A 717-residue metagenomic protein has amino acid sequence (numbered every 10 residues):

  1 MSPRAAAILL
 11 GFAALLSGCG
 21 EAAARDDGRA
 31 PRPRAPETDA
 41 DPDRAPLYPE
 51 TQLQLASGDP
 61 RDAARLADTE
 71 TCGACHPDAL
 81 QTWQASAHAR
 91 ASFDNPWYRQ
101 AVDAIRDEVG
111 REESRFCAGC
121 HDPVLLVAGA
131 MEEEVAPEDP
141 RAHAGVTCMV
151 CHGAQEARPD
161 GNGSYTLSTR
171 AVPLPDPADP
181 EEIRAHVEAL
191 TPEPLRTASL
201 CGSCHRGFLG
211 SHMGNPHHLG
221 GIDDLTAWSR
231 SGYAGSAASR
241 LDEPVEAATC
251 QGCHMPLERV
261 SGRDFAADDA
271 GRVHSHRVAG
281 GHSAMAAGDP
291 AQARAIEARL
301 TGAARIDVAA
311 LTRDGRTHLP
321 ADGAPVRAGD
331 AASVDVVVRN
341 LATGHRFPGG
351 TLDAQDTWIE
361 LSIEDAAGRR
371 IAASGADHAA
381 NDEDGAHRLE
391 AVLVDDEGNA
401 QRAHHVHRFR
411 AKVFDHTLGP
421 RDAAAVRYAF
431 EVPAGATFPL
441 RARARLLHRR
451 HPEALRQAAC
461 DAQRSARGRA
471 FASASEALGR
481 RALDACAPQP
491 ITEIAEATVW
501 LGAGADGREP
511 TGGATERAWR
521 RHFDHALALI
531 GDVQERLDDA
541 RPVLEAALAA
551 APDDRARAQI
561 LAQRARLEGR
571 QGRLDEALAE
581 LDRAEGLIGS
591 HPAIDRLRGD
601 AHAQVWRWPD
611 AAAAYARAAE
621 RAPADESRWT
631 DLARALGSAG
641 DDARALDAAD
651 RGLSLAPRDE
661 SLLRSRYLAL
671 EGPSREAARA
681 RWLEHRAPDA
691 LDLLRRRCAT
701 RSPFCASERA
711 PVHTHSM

Functional and structural regions predicted by a protein language model:
R25-A63, A79-E108, G129-P420, R427-P433 (+2 more regions): Primarily the internal scaffold of c-type cytochrome electron-transfer domains, especially repeated/multiheme c-type
R520, A556-Q559, A593, S627 (+1 more regions): Start-of-helix register in tetratricopeptide repeats
